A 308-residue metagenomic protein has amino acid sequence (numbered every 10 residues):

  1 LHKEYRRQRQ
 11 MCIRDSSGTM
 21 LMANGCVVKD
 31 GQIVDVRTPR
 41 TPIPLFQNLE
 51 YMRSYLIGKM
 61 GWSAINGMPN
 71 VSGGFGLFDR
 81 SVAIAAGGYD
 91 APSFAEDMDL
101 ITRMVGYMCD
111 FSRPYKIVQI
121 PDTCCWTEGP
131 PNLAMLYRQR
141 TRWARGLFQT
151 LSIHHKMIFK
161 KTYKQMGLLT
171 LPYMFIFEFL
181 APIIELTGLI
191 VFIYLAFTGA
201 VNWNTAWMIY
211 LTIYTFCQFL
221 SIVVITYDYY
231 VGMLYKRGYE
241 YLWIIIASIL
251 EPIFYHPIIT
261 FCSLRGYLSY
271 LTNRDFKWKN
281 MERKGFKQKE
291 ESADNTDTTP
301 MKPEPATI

Functional and structural regions predicted by a protein language model:
L1-I13: Single conserved hydrophobic/aromatic residue that forms the stacking wall/gate of nucleotide- or nucleobase-binding
Q10, R14-S93, G106-M108, T141-F148 (+1 more regions): Long helical/loop segments within the catalytic core of UDP-sugar-dependent glycosyltransferases, especially the large
E50-Y55, A134-M157, I190-V191, I222-I225 (+1 more regions): Catalytic core of nucleotide-sugar-dependent glycosyltransferases
E96, L100-R103: Short active-site alpha-helical segment characteristic of glycosyltransferases and processive polysaccharide synthases
Y115-M135: Active-site donor/metal-binding and catalytic loop motifs of nucleotide-sugar-dependent glycosylation enzymes
D122, Y267-D294: Membrane-interface alpha-helices
Y173-N273: Membrane-embedded multi-pass helical conduit in multi-pass membrane proteins, especially envelope-biosynthetic
D294-P300: Short, low-complexity, charge-dense intrinsically disordered segments
